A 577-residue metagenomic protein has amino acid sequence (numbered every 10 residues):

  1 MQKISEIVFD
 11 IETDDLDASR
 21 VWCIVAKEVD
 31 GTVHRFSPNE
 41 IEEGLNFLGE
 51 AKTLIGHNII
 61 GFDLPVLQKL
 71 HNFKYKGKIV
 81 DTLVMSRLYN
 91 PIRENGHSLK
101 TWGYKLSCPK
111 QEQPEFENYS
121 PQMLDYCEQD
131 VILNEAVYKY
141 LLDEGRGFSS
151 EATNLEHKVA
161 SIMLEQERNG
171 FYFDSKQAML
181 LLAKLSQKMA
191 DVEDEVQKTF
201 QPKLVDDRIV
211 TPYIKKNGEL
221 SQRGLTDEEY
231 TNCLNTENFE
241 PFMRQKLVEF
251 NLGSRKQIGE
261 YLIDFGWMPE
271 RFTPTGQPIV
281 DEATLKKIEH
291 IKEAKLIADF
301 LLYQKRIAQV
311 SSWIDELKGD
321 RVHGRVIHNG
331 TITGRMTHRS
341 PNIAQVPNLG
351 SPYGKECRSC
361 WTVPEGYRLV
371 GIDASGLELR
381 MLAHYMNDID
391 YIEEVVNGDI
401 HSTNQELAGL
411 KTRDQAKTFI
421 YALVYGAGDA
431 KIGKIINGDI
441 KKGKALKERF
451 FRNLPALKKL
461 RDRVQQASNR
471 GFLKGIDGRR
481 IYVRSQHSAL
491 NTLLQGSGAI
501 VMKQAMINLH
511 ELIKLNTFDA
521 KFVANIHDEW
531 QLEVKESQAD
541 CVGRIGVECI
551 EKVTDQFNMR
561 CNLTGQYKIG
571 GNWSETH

Functional and structural regions predicted by a protein language model:
M1-E12, D17, K105, K110 (+8 more regions): Conserved "right-hand" nucleotidyltransferase catalytic core of DNA-directed polymerases
M1-S5, N46-L48, Y353-R368, K514-L515: A short acidic-Thr-Gly-centered motif at the start of a beta-strand
D17, W22, A26-P38, K52-R146 (+2 more regions): Active-site-proximal helix-loop-helix substrate-binding element of RNase H-like nuclease domains
I24, I60-N72, R87, I258-G266 (+1 more regions): Short active-site loop/helix that positions an aromatic residue
I79-L83, W361-L377, L423-G426, I432-I435: Conserved catalytic palm subdomain of right-hand nucleotidyl-transferase polymerases, strongest for RNA-directed enzymes
D81, D130, S161-G170, D174-S175 (+5 more regions): Catalytic palm active-site di-aspartate
K184-K215, F450-D462, S537-H577: Polymerase palm active-site segment centered on the conserved acidic dipeptide of motif C
N329, E406-F518, F522-I526, E533-E536 (+1 more regions): Conserved catalytic core of nucleic-acid polymerases
